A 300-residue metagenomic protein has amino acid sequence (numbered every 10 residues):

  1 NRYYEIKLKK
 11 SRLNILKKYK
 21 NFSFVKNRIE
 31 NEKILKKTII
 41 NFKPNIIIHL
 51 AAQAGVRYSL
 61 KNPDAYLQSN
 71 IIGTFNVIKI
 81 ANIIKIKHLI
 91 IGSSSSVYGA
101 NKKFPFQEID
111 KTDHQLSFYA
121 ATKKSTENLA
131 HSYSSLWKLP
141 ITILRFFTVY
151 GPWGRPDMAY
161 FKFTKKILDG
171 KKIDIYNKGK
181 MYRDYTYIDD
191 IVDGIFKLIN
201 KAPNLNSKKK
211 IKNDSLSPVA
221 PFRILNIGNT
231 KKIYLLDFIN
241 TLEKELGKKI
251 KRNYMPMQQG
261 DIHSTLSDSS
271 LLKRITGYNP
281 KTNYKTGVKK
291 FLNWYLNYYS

Functional and structural regions predicted by a protein language model:
N1-V149, Y278, T282, N293-Y298: N-terminal Rossmann-like NAD(P)+-binding domain of SDR-like oxidoreductases, especially those catalyzing
K7-S11, K37, Y58-K61, G154-M158 (+3 more regions): Generic recognition of short, well-ordered alpha-helical segments
I34, A65, I72, K111 (+5 more regions): Residue-level recognition of oxygen-bearing side chains
F104-P105, P156-T164: A glycine/serine/threonine-rich, flexible loop-to-helix segment that serves as the NAD(P) cofactor-binding "lid"
S125, L129, Y133, F163 (+2 more regions): Hydrophobic alpha-helix immediately C-terminal to the catalytic Tyr-X-X-X-Lys motif of short-chain
T148, P152, M181-R183: Heptad-repeat alpha-helical coiled-coil signaling segments
K165-S300: C-terminal substrate-binding subdomain of Rossmann-fold SDR/epimerase-dehydratase oxidoreductases
